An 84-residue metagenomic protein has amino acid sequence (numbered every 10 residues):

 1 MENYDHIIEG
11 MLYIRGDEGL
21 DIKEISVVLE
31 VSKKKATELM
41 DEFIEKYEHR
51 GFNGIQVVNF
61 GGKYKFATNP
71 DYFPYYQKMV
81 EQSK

Functional and structural regions predicted by a protein language model:
M1-E9: Short, leucine-enriched amphipathic alpha-helices that occur as contiguous helical runs
G10-I14, K46: Short amphipathic alpha-helical elements of helix-turn-helix/winged-helix folds
M11, V28, E42, F60: Short acidic/histidine-centered micro-motifs embedded in hydrophobic/aromatic stretches that mark compact functional
I14-D21: Short capping segments at the starts of secondary-structure elements
I22-V28: A short acidic, leucine-rich amphipathic alpha-helix
S32-E42: Short amphipathic alpha-helical interaction segments
I44-K84: Short basic alpha-helical hairpin corresponding to helix-turn-helix/winged-helix-like nucleic-acid-binding
